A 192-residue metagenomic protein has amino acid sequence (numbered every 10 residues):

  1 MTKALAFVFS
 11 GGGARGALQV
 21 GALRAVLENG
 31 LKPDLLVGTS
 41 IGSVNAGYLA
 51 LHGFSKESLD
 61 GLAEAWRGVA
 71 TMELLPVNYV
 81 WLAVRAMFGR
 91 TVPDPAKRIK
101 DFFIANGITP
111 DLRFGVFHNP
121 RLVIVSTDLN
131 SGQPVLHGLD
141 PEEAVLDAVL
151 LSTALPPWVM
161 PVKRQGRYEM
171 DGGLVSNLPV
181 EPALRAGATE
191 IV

Functional and structural regions predicted by a protein language model:
M1-T39, G47-V192: Patatin-like phospholipase
